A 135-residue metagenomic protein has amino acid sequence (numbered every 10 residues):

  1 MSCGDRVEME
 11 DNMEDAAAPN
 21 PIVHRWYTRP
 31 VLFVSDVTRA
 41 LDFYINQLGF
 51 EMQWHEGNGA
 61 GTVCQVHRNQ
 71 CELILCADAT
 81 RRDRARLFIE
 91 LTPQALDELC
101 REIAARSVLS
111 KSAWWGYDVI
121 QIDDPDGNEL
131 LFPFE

Functional and structural regions predicted by a protein language model:
C3-L41, L87: N-terminal beta-strand motif that seeds the catalytic metal site of vicinal oxygen chelate
P19-P21, L75-T80: Short, flexible, solvent-exposed loop/turn segments with mixed acidic/basic and small polar residues
I22-R25, V31-E72: Core segments of cupin and vicinal oxygen chelate
W26-S35, C64-H67, D78-A104, Y117-D123 (+1 more regions): Vicinal oxygen chelate
G49-H55, A105-A113: Short secondary-structure junctions
E56-N58, A79-R81, W114: A short beta-turn/loop motif at secondary-structure boundaries
L73-L75, F132: Generic preference for hydrophobic
